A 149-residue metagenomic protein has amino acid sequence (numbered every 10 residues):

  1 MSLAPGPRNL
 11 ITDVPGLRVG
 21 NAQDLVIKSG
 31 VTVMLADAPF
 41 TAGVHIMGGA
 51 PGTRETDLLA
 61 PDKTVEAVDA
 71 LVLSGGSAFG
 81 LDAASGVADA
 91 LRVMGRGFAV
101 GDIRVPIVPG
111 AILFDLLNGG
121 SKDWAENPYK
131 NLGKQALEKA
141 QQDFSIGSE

Functional and structural regions predicted by a protein language model:
M1-E149: Alpha/propeptide regions of enzymes that mature by internal proteolysis
